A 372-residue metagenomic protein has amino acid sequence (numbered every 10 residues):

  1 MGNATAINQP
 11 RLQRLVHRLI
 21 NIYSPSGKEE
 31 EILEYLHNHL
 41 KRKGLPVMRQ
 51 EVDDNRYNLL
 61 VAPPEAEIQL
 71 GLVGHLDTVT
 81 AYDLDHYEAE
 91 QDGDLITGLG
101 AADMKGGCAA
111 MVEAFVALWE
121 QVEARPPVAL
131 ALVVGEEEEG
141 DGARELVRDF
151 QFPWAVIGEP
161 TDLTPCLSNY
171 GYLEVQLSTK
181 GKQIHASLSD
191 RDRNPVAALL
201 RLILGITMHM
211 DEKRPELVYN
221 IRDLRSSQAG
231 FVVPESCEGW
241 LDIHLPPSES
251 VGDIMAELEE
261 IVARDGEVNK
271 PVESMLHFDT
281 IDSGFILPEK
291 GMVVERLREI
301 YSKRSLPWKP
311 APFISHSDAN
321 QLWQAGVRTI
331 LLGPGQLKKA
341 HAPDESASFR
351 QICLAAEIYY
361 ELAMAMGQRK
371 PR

Functional and structural regions predicted by a protein language model:
G2-T97, A124, A319, Q336: Acidic/His- and Gly-rich active-site-bordering loop/insert found across diverse amide/peptide-bond hydrolases
A4-I7, M48, P160-T161, E174-R372: Metal-dependent amide/peptide-bond hydrolase catalytic core, centered on the "pita-bread" metallohydrolase fold
N55, G142, P165, M208 (+1 more regions): Short acidic active-site motifs
D77-D92, L167-S178, R296-E299: Acidic-glycine-rich active-site phosphate/pyrophosphate-binding loop
D94-A110: Glycine/serine-rich anion-binding loops at beta->alpha junctions that coordinate negatively charged ligand groups
K105, A109-E174, P371: Acidic/histidine-rich catalytic neighborhood of metal-dependent amide-processing enzymes
